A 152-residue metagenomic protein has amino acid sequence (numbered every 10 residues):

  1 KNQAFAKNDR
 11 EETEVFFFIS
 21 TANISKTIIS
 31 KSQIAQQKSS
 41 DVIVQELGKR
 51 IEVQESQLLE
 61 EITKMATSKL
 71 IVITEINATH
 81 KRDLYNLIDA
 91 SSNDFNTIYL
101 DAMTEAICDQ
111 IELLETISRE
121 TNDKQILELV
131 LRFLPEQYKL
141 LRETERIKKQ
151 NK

Functional and structural regions predicted by a protein language model:
K1-K152: His/Met- and acidic-residue-enriched segments that coordinate or traffic transition-metal cofactors and support
